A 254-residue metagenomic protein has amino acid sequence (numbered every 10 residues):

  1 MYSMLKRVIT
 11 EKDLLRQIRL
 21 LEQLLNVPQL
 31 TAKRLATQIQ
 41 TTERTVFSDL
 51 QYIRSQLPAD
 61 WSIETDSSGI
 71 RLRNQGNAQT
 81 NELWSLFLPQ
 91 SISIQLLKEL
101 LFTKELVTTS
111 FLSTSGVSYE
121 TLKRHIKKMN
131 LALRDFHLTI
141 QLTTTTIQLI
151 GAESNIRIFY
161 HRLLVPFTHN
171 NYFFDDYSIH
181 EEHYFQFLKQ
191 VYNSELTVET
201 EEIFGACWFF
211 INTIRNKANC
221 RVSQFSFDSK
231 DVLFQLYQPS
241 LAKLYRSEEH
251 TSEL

Functional and structural regions predicted by a protein language model:
Y2-S252: A cross-family "folded-core" feature that marks the main globular domain of proteins
